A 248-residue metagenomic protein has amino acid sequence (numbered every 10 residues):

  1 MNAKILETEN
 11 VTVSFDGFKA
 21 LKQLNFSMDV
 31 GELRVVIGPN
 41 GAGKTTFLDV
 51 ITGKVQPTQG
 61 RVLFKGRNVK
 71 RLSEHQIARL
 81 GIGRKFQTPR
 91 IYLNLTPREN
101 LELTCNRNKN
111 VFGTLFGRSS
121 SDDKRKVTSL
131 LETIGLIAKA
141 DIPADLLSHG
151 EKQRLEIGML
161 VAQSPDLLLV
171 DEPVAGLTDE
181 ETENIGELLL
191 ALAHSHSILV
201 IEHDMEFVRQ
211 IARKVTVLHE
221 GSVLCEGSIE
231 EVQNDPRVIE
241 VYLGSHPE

Functional and structural regions predicted by a protein language model:
N2-E248: Glycine-rich phosphate-binding loops of nucleotide-dependent enzymes
